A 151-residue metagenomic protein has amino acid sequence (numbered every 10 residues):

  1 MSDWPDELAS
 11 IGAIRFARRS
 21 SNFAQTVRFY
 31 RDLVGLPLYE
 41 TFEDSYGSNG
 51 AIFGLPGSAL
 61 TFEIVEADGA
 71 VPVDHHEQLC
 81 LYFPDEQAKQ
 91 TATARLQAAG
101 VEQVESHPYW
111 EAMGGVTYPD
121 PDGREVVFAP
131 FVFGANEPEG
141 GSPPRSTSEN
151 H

Functional and structural regions predicted by a protein language model:
M1-A9, T93-H151: Vicinal oxygen chelate
W4-D6, A67-V71: Short, flexible, solvent-exposed loop/turn segments with mixed acidic/basic and small polar residues
L8, A17-T61: Core segments of cupin and vicinal oxygen chelate
G12-S21, A51-P56, A70-L96, G114-P119: Vicinal oxygen chelate
E43-Y46, A70-V71, H107-E111: A short beta-turn/loop motif at secondary-structure boundaries
S58-F62, V73, D122-V126: Short, charged/polar, Gly/Pro-enriched secondary-structure boundary elements
V65-D68, F131-F133: Acetyl-CoA-dependent GNAT
